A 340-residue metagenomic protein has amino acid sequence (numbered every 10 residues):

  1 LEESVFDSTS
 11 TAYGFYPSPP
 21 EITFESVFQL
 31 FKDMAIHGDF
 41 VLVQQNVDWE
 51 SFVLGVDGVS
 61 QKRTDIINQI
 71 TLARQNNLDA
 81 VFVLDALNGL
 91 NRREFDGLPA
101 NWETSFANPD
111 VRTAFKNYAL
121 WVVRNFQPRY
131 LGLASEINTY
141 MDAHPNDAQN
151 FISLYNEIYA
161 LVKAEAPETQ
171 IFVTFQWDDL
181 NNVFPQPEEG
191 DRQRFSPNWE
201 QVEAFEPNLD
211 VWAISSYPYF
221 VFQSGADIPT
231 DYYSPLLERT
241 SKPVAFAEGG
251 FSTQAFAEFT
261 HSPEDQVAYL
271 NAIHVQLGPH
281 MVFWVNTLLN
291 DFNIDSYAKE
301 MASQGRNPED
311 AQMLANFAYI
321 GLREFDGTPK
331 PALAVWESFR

Functional and structural regions predicted by a protein language model:
L1-A12, Y16, V27, F256-A268 (+2 more regions): Aromatic-rich peripheral "rim/lid" segments of glycoside hydrolase catalytic domains that contact and position glycan
L1-R112, G132, E136-N138, A213 (+2 more regions): N-terminal substrate-binding region of glycoside hydrolase catalytic domains
I22-F31, T64-N68, F115-A119, N181-A204 (+2 more regions): Alpha-helical scaffolding within the catalytic cores of extracellular/periplasmic polymer-degrading hydrolases
V41-Q45, F126-R129, L133-S135, V173-F175 (+2 more regions): Aromatic- and acid-rich polysaccharide-binding/catalytic face of secreted or lumenal carbohydrate-active enzymes
N88-L90, T139, A143, V173-F184 (+4 more regions): Active-site clefts of carbohydrate-active enzymes
K116-A148, F172-T174, W284: Active-site groove signature of glycoside hydrolases
V122, L131, W212, E248 (+3 more regions): Conserved, mostly hydrophobic/aromatic
A148-F175, N181-F184, W199-L209, P235-S241: Active-site neighborhood of glycoside hydrolase catalytic domains
